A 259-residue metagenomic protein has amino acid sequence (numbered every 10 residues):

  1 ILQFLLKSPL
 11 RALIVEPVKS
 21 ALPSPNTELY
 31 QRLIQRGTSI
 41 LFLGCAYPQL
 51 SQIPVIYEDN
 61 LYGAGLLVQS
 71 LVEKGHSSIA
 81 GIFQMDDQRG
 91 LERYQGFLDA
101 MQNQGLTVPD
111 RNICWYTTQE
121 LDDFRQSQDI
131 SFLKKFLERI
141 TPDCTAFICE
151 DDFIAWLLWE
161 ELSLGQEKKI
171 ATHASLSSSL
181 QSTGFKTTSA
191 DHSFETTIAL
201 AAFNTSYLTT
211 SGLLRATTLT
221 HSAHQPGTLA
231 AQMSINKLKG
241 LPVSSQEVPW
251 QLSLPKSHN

Functional and structural regions predicted by a protein language model:
I1-Q69, E138, P142, S177-S182: Alpha-helical recognition/docking segments in bacterial nutrient-uptake and carbohydrate-utilization systems
R11, S77-S78, T145: Short acidic/polar active-site loop segments enriched in Thr and Asp
E16, L43, G81-I82, I148-C149 (+1 more regions): Short hydrophobic segments within beta-strands
S20, R93, F153-A155: Alpha-helix capping/helix-boundary segments
R32, Q95-Q104, L157-G165: Alpha-helical structural signal in soluble globular domains
I53, K134-N259: Flexible loop/turn connectors
P54-G81, L91, D99, Q126-K135 (+2 more regions): Hydrophobic alpha-helical segments within soluble ligand-binding/sensing domains
A100-S127: Short beta-strand elements in bilobed, periplasmic/extracellular small-molecule ligand-binding domains
